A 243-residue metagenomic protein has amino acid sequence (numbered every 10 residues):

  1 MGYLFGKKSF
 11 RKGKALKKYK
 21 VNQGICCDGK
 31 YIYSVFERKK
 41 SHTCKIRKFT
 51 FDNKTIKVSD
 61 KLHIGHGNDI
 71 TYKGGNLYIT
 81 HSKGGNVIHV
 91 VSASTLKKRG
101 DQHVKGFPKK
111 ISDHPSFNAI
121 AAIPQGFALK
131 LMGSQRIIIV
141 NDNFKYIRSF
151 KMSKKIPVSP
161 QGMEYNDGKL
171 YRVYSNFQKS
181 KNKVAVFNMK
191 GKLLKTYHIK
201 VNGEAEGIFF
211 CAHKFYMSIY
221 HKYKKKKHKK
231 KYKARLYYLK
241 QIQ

Functional and structural regions predicted by a protein language model:
G2-Y3, Y33-D60: Beta-propeller domains
G6-K17, K54-K61, K97-I111, Y146-K154 (+1 more regions): A short beta-strand motif characteristic of beta-propeller blades
K18-C26, H63-G74, F107-A122, K155-E164 (+1 more regions): Repeated scaffold domains used in trafficking and secretory/extracellular systems, primarily beta-propellers
G29-K30, G74-N76, P124-F127, D167-L170 (+1 more regions): Short coil/turn segments that connect the beta-strands within blades of beta-propeller domains
S41-R47, G85-V91, S134-V140, K179-V186 (+1 more regions): Structural motif
N53-S82: Blade-loop segments of beta-propeller domains
K154-F187: Loop/turn-rich, solvent-exposed surfaces of beta-rich toroidal or solenoidal domains
